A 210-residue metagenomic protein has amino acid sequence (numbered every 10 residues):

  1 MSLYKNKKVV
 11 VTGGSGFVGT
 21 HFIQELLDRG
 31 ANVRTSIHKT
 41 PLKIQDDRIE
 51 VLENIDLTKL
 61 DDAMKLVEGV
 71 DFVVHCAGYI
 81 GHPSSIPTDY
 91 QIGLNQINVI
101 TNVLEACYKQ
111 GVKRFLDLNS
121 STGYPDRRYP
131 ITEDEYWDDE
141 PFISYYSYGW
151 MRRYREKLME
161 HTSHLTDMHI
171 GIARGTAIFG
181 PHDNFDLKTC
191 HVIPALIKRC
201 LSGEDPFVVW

Functional and structural regions predicted by a protein language model:
K8-R29: N-terminal Rossmann NAD(P)H-binding glycine-rich loop of SDR-like oxidoreductase domains
T12, S36, V73-A77, F115-S121 (+1 more regions): SDR active-site strand-loop-helix element
A31-K39: Conserved glycine-rich Rossmann-like NAD(P)H-binding loop of the short-chain dehydrogenase/reductase
N54-I97, A106-K109: NAD(P)H-binding glycine-rich loop region in Rossmannoid oxidoreductase-like domains and their noncatalytic homologs
K59, N98-N102, R114, Y154-R155: Conserved cofactor-binding/catalytic machinery of classical short-chain dehydrogenase/reductase
Q96, Y148-R152: Active-site YXXXK catalytic motif of short-chain dehydrogenase/reductase
T101-Y145, L165, G171: Conserved Rossmann-fold NAD(P)-dependent oxidoreductase catalytic core, especially the SDR/UDP-sugar
R127-Y129, R153, K157-W210: NAD(P)-dependent short-chain dehydrogenase/reductase
